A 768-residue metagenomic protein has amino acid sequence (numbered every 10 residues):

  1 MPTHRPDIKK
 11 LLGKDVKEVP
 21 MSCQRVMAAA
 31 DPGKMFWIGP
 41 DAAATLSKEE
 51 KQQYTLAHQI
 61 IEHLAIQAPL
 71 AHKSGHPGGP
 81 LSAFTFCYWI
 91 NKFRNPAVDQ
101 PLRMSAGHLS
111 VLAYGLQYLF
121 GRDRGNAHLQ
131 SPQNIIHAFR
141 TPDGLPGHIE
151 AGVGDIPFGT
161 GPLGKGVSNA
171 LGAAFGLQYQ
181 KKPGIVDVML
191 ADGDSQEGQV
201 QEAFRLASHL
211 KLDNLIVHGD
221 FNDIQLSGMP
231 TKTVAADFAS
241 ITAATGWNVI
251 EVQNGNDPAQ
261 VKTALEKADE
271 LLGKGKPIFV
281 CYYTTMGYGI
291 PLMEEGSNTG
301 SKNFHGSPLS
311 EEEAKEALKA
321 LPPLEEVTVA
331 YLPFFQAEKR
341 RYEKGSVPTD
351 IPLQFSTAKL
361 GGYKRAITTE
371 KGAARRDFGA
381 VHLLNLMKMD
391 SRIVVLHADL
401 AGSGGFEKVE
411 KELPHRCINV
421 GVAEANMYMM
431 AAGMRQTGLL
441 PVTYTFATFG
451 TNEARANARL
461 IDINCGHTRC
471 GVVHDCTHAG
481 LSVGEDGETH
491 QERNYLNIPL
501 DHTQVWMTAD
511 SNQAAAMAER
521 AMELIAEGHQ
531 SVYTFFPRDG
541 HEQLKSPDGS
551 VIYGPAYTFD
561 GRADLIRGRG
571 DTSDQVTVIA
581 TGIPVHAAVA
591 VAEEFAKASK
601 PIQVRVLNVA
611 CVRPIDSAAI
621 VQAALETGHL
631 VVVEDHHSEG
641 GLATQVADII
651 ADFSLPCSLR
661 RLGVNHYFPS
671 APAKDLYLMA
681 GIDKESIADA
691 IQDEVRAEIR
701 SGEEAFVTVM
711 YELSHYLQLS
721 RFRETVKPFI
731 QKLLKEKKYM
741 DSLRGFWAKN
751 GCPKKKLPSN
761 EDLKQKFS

Functional and structural regions predicted by a protein language model:
P2-Q24, A30-F120: N-terminal amphipathic, basic-rich helices that act as targeting or association modules
G33, Y54, A68, P80-L210 (+2 more regions): Cofactor-binding active-site loop characterized by glycine-rich and histidine/acidic residues
L56, L102, E338-L440, T445-G450 (+2 more regions): Non-catalytic terminal/interface segments that mediate subunit docking, oligomerization, and allosteric communication
R124-I135, S208-H218, I461-V483: A glycine-rich helix N-cap at a beta->alpha junction
I135-V153, K165, N169, Y179-P183 (+9 more regions): Thiamine diphosphate
H148-N214, A401-V473, Q491-N494, A618 (+1 more regions): Thiamine diphosphate
S482-A526: Internal gly/pro-rich beta-alpha loop/helix module that stabilizes soluble enzyme cofactors or their anionic handles
Q718-T725, L733-L734, K738-M740, G751-L757: Charged, low-complexity interaction regions
